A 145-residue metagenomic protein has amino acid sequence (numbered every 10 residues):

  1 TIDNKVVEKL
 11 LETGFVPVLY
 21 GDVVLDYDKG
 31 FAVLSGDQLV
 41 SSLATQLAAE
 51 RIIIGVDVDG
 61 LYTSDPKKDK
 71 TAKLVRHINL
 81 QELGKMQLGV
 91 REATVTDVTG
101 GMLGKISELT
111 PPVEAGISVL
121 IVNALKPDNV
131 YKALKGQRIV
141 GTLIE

Functional and structural regions predicted by a protein language model:
T1-E145: C-terminal catalytic "cap/lid" subdomain
